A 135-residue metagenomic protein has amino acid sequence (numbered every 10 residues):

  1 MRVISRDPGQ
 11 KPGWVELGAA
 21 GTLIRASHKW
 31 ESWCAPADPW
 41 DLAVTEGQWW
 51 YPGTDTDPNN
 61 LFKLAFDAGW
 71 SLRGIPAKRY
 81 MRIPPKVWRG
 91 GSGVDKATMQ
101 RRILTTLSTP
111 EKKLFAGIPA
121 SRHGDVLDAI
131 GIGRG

Functional and structural regions predicted by a protein language model:
M1-G135: Phosphate- and other anionic-substrate recognition elements at nucleic-acid/protein interfaces
